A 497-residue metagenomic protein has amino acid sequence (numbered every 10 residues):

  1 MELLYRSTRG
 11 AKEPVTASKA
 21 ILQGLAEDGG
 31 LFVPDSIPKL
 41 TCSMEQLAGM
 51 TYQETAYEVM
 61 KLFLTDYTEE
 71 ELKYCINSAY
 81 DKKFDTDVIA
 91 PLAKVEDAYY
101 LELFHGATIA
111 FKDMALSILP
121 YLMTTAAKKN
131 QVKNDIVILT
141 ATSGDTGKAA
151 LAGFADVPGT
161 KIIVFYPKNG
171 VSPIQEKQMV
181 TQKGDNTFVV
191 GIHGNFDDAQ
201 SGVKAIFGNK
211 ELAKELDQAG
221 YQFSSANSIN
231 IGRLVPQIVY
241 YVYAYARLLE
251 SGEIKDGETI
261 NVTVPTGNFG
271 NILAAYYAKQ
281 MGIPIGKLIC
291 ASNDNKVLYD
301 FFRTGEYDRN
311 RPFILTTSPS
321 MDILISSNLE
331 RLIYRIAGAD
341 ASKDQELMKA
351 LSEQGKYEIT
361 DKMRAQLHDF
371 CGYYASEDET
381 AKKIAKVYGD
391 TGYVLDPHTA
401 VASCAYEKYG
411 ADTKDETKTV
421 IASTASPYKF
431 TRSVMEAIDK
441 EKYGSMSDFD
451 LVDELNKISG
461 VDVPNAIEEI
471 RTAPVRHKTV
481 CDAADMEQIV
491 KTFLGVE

Functional and structural regions predicted by a protein language model:
M1-E497: PLP-dependent amino-acid enzyme catalytic core
